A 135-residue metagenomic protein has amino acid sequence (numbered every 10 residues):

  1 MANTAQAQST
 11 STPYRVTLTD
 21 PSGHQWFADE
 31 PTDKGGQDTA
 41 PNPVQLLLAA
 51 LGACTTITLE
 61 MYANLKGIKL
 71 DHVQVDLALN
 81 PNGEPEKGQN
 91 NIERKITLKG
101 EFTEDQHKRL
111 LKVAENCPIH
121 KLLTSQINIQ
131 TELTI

Functional and structural regions predicted by a protein language model:
M1-A49, M61-I135: Extended beta-strand/beta-hairpin segments
